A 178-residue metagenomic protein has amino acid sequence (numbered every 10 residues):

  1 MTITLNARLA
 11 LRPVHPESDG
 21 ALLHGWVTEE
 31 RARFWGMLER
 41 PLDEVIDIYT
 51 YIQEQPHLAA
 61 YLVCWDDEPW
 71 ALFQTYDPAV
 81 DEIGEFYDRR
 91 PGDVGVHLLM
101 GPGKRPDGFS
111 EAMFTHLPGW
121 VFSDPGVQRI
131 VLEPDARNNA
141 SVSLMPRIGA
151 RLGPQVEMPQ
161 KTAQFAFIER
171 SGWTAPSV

Functional and structural regions predicted by a protein language model:
M1-L5, P13-G20, T28, D67-V178: Acyl-donor (CoA/ACP) binding surface of acyl/acetyltransferases
L5-A7, P56-H57: Short, basic and Ser/Thr-rich N-terminal targeting/leader segments
G20-H24, I46: Short amphipathic alpha-helical segments
G25-E39: Helix-loop element at the rim of GNAT/NAT acetyltransferase active sites that forms part of the acceptor-substrate
E39-A60: Active-site rim helix/loop that mediates acceptor-substrate recognition in acyltransferases
